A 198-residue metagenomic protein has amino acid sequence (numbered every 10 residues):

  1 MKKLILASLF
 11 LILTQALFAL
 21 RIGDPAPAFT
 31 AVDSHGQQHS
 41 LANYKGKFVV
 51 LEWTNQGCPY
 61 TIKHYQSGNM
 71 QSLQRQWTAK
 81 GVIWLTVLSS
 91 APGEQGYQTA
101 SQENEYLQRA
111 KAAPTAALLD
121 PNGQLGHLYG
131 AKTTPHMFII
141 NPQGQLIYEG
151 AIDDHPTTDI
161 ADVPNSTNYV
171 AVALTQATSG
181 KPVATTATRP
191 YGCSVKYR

Functional and structural regions predicted by a protein language model:
L4-L13: Sec-dependent N-terminal signal peptides
L13-A19: Sec/Tat signal peptide C-region and signal peptidase I cleavage site
A19-P27: Cleaved targeting-peptide boundary
F29-V49: A short beta-strand-turn-helix
A42-K63, L174: Short active-site neighborhood of thiol/selenol oxidoreductases, capturing the structured segment around
I62-A110, P121-L128: Structural microenvironment flanking redox-active thiols in thiol-disulfide oxidoreductases
N104-N141, L146-I147: Short, internal strand/loop/helix patches that form the active-site neighborhood or redox-interaction surface
I139-R198: Thiol-/selenol-based redox modules, centered on thioredoxin-like and closely related oxidoreductase domains
